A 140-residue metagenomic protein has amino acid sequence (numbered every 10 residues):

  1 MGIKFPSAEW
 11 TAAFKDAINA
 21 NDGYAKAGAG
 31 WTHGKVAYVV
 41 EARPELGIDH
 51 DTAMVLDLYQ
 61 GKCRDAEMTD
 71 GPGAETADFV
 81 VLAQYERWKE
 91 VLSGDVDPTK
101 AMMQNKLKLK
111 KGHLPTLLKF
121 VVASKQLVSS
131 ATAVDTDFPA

Functional and structural regions predicted by a protein language model:
M1-A140: Feature captures hydrophobic
